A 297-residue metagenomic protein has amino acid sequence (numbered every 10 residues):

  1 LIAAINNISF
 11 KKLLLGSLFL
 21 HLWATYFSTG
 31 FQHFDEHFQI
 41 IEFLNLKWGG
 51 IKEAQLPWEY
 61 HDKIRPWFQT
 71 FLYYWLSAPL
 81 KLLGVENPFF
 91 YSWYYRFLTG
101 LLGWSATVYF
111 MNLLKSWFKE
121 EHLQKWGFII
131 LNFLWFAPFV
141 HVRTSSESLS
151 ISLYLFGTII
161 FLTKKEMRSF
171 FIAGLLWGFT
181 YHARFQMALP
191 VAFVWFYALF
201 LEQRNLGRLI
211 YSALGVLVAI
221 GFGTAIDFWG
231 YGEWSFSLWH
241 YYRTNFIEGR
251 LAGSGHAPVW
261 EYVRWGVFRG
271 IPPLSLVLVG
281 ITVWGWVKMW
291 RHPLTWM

Functional and structural regions predicted by a protein language model:
L1-W23, L214-V216: Start-transfer (signal-anchor) and selected internal transmembrane alpha helices of multi-pass inner/ER membrane
L20-Y26, H37-I64, F68, L72-L83: Extracytosolic helix-loop segments that constitute the early lumenal/periplasmic catalytic or substrate-binding loops
L22, Y26, W135-H141, G157-F161 (+2 more regions): Membrane-interface alpha helices of multi-pass inner-membrane proteins
H33-D35, F139-L149: Short acidic/glycine- and proline-prone juxtamembrane loop motifs at membrane-interface regions of multi-pass membrane
W93-K119, F156: Transmembrane-helix motifs of polytopic, lipid-linked glycan transferases
L101, L114, H122-F136: Transmembrane and membrane-interface helices of multi-pass, inner-membrane envelope-modifying transferases
S105-N112, I130, F136-A137, L149-L175: Specific aromatic-rich, kink-prone transmembrane helix
T180, F185, P190-G280, P293-M297: Membrane-lumen/periplasm interface segments of specific transmembrane helices in polyprenyl phosphate-linked
